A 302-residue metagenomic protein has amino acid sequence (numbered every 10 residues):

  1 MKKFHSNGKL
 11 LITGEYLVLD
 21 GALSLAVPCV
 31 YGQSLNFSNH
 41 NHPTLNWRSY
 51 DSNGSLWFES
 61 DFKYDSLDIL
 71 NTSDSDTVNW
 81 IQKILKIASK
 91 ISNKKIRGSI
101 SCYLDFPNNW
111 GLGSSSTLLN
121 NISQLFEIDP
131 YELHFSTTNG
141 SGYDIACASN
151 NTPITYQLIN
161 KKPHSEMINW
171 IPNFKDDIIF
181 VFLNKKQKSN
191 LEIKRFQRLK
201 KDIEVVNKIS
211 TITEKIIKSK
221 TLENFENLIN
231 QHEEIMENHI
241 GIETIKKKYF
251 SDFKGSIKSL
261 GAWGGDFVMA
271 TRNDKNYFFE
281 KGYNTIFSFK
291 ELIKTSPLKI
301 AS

Functional and structural regions predicted by a protein language model:
K2-N7, L11, V18, A26-V27 (+5 more regions): C-terminal nucleotide
L104-N108: Acidic, glycine-rich active-site loops and adjacent beta-strand->loop/helix elements that engage anionic groups
N109-P130: DPxDG-like acidic metal-binding loop motif
L112, G264-G265: Gly/Ser/Thr-rich loops at beta-strand to alpha-helix junctions that form or flank small-molecule/cofactor-binding
S116, D266-V268: Glycine-rich phosphate-binding loop of ATP-grasp-fold ATP-dependent ligases
